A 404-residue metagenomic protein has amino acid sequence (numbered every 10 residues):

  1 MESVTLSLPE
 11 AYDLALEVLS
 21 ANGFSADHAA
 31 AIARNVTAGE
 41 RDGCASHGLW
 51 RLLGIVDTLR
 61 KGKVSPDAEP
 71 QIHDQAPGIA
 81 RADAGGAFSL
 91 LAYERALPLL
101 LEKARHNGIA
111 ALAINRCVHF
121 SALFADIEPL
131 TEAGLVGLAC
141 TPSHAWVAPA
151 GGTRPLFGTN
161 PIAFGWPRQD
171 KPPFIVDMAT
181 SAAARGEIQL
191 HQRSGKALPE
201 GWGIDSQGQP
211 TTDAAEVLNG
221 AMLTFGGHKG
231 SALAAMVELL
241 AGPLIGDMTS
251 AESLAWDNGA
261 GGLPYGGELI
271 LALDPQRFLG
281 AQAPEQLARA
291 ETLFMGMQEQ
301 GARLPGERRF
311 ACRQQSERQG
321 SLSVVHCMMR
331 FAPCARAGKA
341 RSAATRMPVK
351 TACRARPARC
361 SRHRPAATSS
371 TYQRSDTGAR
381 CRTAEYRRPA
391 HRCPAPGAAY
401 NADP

Functional and structural regions predicted by a protein language model:
E2, L6, A11-L14, S250-A344: Catalytic-core signal marking the mid-to-C-terminal active-site face
W50-L101: Active-site cofactor/substrate anionic-group-binding motifs, chiefly glycine- and Lys/Arg-rich phosphate-binding loops
A80-Q169: A generic, well-ordered mixed alpha/beta core segment in the N-terminal half of proteins
V147-A215: Phosphate/diphosphate-binding glycine-rich loops and adjacent basic-rich segments that engage nucleotide
R185-G246, L263: Small-residue-enriched flexible segments
